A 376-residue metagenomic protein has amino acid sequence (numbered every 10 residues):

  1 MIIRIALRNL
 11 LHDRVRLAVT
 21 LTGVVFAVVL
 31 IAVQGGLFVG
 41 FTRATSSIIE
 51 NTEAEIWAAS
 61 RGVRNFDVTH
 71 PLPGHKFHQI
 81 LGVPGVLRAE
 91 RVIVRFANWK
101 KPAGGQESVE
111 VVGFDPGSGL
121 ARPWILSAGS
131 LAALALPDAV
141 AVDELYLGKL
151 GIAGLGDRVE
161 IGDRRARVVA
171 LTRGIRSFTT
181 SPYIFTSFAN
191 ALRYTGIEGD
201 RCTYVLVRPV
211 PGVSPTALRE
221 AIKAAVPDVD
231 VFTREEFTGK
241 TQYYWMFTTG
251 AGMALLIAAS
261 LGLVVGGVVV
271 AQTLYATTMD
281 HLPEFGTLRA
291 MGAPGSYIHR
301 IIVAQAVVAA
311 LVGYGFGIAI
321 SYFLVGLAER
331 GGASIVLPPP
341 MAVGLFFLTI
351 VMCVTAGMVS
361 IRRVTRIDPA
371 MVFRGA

Functional and structural regions predicted by a protein language model:
M1-V29, T42, S47, Q242 (+1 more regions): N-terminal Sec/SRP start-transfer signal
L10, T278, T287-S296, I367 (+1 more regions): Short helix-to-coil transition segments within interhelical loops that connect adjacent transmembrane helices
V25, V29-E110, A128-S130, L136 (+2 more regions): Hydrophobic, regular-secondary-structure patches
L37, L218-G267, T277-L282, S296 (+2 more regions): Peri-transmembrane interface segments
I56-A59, L147, T172-I175, E198-D230: A short beta-strand structural signal in non-transmembrane regions
V92-R95, P102-D115, I125-N190: Hydrophobic secondary-structure segments that place a key small or acidic residue at a functional site
G262, Y275, P283-A328, G344 (+2 more regions): Transmembrane alpha-helical interface segments in multi-pass membrane proteins
M341-A376: C-terminal membrane-exit region of the final transmembrane helix in multipass inner-membrane proteins
